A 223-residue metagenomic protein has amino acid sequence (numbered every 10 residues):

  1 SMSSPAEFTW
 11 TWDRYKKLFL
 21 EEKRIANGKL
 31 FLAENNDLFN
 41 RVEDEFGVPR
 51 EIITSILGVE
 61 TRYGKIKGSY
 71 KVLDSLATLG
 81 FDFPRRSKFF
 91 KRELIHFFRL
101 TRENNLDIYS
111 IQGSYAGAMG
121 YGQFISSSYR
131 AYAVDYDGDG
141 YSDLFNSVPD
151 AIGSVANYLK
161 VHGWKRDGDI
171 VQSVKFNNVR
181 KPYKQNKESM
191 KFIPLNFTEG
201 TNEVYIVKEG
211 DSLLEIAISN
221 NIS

Functional and structural regions predicted by a protein language model:
S1-K191: Catalytic glycan-binding domains that act on GlcNAc-containing polysaccharides
F192-I222: Primarily a LysM-type cell-wall glycan-binding module
